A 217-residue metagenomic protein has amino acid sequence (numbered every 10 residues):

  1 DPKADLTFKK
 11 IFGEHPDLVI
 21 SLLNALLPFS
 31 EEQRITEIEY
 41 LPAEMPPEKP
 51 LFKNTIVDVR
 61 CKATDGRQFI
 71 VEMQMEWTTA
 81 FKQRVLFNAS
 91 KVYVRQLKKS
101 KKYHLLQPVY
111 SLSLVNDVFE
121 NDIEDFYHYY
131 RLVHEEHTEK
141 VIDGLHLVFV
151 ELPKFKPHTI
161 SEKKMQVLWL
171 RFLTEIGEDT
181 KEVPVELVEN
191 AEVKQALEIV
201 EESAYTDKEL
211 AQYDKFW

Functional and structural regions predicted by a protein language model:
D1-W217: Elongated, amphipathic alpha-helical interaction scaffolds
